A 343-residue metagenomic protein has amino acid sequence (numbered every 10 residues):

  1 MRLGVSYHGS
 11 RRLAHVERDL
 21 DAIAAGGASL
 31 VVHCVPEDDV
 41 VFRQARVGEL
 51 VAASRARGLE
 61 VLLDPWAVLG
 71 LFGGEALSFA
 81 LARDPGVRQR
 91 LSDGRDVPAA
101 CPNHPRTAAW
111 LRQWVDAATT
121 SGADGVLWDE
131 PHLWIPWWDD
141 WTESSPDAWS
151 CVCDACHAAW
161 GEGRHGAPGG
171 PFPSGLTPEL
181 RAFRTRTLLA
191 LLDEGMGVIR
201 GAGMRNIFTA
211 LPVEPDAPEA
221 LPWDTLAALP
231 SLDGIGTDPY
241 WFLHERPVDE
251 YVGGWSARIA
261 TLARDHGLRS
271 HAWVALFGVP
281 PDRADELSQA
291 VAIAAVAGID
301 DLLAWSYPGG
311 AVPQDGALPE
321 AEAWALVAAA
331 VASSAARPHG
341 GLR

Functional and structural regions predicted by a protein language model:
M1-G9, L62-W66, L127-P131, G170-A220 (+1 more regions): Aromatic-lined carbohydrate-recognition surfaces of secreted/lumenal glycan-active proteins
G4-R11, V32-V41, D93-R112, S174-L189 (+3 more regions): The substrate-binding groove and active-site-proximal loops of carbohydrate-active enzymes, especially glycoside
S10-V40, T120-G125, A228-I235, I293-L302: Catalytic domains of carbohydrate-active enzymes, especially glycoside hydrolases
D19-L20, V32-L81, T177-R200: Aromatic-lined substrate-binding rim segments of carbohydrate-active enzymes
L62-S121, G170-P178, L287: Active-site-adjacent "subsite" loops/lids of carbohydrate-active enzymes
G70-G94, D129-P171: Aromatic- and acidic-residue-enriched segments that line the glycan-binding/catalytic groove of carbohydrate-active
P136, G195, M204-V248, V279-A297: Substrate-binding cleft/loops of secretory-pathway carbohydrate-active enzymes
P239-Y240, H244-R246, H271-G341: Substrate-binding cleft of secreted/luminal carbohydrate-active enzymes
